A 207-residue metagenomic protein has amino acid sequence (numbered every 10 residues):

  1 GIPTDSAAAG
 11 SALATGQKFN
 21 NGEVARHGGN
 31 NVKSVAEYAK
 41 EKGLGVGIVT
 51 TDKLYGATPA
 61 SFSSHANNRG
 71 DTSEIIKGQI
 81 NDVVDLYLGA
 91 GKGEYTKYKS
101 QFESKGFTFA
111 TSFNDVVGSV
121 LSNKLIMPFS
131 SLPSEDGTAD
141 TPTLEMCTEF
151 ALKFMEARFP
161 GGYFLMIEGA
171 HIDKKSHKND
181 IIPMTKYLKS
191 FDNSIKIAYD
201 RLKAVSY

Functional and structural regions predicted by a protein language model:
G1-K92, Y98-V117, K124: N-terminal catalytic scaffold of extracellular/periplasmic and nuclease hydrolases that process anionic headgroups
T4, R26-H27, S63-G70, T138-P142 (+1 more regions): Alpha-helix capping and helix-loop boundary segments enriched in small/acidic/polar residues
S11, K33, E37, K77 (+4 more regions): Solvent-exposed, polar/charged alpha-helical surfaces in well-ordered, non-transmembrane soluble domains, broadly
N20-R26, Y199-Y207: Alpha/propeptide regions of enzymes that mature by internal proteolysis
V46, Y163, Y207: Hydrophobic anchor at the start of a short beta-strand that flanks the dinucleotide cofactor-binding loop
A57-S63, P133-D136, R158-I197: Active-site His/acidic residue clusters
A110-C147, M184: Functional beta-strand-loop-alpha-helix junction segments that form "active/interaction loops" within catalytic
V116-P128, C147-A170: Active-site regions of oxyanion-processing enzymes, predominantly non-cytosolic
